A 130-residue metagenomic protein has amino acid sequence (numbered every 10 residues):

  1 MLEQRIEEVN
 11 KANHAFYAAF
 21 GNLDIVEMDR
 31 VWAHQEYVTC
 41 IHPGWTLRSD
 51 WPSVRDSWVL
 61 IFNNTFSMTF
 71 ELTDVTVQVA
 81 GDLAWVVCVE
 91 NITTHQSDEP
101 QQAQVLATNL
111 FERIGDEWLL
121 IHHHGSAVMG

Functional and structural regions predicted by a protein language model:
M1-H34, D82: Short, low-complexity N-terminal intrinsically disordered segments enriched in polar/charged residues
E7, I25-V79, Q101-Q102: A solvent-exposed, acidic/Ser-Thr-rich amphipathic alpha-helical stretch
H42, C88-V89, H122: Residue-level recognition of conserved beta-strand positions in structured domain cores
L47, I92-T94, A127: Short, surface-exposed beta-strand-loop junctions and turns on beta-sheet-rich folds
W58, L72-V77, E90-I92, L106-E112 (+1 more regions): Hydrophobic/aromatic beta-strand elements that line small-molecule binding cavities or substrate pockets in beta-rich
W85, Q102-G130: Short beta-strand edge/turn micro-motifs at domain boundaries
